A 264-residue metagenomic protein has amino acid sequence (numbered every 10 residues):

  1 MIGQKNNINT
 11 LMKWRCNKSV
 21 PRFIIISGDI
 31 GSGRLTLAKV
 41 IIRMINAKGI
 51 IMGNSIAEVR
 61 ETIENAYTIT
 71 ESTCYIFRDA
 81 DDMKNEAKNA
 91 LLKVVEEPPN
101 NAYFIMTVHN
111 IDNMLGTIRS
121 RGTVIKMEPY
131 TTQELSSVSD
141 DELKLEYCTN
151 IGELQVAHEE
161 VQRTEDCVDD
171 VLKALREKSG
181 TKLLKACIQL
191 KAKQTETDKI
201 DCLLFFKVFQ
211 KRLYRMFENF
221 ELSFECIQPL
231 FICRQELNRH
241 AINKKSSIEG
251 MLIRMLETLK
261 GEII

Functional and structural regions predicted by a protein language model:
M1-N46, N100-A102, H109-V208, R212-I264: Charged, glycine-rich active-site and insertion segments that engage polyanionic ligands
N9-R15, S55-C74, D81-D82, E86-V94: Conserved alpha-helical scaffold flanking the Walker A/P-loop in AAA+ ATPase domains
G28-D29, G53-N54, R78-A80, H109: Structural motif
I45-N54: Conserved catalytic segments around the Walker B and adjacent sensor/switch elements of P-loop NTPase domains
Y75-R78, L91, A102-H109: Structural recognition of the conserved hydrophobic beta-strand(s) that form the central parallel beta-sheet of P-loop
M83-E86, P98, N113-M114: Catalytic P-loop NTPase motifs of RecA-like helicase/translocase cores
L91-V95, K144-Y147: Hydrophobic alpha-helical segments that mediate membrane insertion or helix-helix packing
